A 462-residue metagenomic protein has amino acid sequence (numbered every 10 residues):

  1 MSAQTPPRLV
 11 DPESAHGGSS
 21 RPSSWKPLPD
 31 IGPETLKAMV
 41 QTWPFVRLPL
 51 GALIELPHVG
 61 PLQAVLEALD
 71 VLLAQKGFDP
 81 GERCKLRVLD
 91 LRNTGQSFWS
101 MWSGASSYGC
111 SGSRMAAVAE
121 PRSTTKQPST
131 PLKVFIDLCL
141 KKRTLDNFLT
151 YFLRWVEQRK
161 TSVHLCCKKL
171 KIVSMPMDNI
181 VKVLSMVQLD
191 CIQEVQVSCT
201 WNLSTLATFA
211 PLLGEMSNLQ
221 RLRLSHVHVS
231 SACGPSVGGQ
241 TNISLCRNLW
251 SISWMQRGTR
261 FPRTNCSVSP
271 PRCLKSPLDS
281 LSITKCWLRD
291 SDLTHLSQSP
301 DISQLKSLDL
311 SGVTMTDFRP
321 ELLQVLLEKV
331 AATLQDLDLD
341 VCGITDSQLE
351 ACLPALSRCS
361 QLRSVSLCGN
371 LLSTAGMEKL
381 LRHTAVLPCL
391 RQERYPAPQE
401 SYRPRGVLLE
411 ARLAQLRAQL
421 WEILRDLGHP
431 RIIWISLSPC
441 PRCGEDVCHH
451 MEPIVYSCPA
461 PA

Functional and structural regions predicted by a protein language model:
M1-S2, P6-Q41, E194, L322-V325 (+2 more regions): Extended amphipathic alpha-helical scaffold segments
Q4-P6, G17, P29-G32, Q96-W99 (+10 more regions): Short, solvent-exposed loop/turn at the beta-strand->alpha-helix junction within individual leucine-rich repeat
P22, K26-A68, L73, G77-L89 (+3 more regions): Skp1-binding F-box subdomain of Cullin-RING ligase substrate receptors
V59-A64, A68-K76, G104, Y108-G109 (+2 more regions): C-terminal capping region of solenoid repeat domains
Q75-I283: Alpha-solenoid helical-repeat scaffolds
K182-V187, A207-M216, C233-W250, C266-P277 (+5 more regions): A structural signal for leucine-rich repeat
I192, L219, L249-S251, L278-L281 (+4 more regions): Conserved hydrophobic position(s) of the canonical leucine-rich repeat
S198, S225, M255-G258, T284-K285 (+4 more regions): Per-repeat beta-strand-to-loop junction in leucine-rich repeat
